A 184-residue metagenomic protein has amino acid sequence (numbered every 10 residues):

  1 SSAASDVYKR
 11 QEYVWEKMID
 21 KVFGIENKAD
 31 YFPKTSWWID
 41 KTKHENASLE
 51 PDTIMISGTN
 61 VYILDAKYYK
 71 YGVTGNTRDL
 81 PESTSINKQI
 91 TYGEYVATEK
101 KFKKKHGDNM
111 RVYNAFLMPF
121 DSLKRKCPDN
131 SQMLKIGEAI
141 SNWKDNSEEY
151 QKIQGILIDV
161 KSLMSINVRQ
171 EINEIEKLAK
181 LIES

Functional and structural regions predicted by a protein language model:
A3-Y8: Short, small-residue-biased leader/transition segments that mark boundaries at the very start of proteins
K9-I39: Acidic-basic catalytic patches of nuclease active cores, encompassing PD-(D/E)XK and other metal-cofactor nuclease
M18, V22, N87-E94: Short amphipathic alpha-helical face segments that pack within enzyme cores and frequently flank/anchor catalytic
K21-P33, I56-N60, T98-F102: Secondary-structure boundary elements
Y31-G58: Active-site metal-binding core of divalent-cation-utilizing nuclease and nuclease-like domains
I39-K41, Y62, K67-Y68, T77-S83 (+1 more regions): Nucleic-acid nuclease catalytic cores
D52-Y71: A glycine-rich, aromatic-flanked flexible loop/lid motif
L117-S184: Polybasic (Lys/Arg-rich)
